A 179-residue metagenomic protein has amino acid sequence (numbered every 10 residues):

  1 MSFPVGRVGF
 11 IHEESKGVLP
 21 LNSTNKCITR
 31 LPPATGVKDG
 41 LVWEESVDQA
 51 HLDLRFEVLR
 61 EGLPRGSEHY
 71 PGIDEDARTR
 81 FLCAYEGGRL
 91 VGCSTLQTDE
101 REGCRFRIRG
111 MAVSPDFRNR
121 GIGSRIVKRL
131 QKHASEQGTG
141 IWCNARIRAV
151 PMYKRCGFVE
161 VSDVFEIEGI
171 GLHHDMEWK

Functional and structural regions predicted by a protein language model:
N22-R89: Short amphipathic alpha-helix that is part of the acyltransferase structural core
R55, Y153, F158: Conserved active-site tyrosine of GNAT-family acetyltransferases
D76-R78, E102, I167-L172: Short acidic/glycine-enriched loop/turn segments that link adjacent beta-strands
C83, R89-D99, R105-A112: Conserved beta-strand in the GNAT
F117, G121-R129: Conserved acetyl-CoA pyrophosphate-binding loop and the N-cap/start of the following alpha-helix in GNAT-like
V127, A134-R146: Conserved GNAT acetyl-CoA-binding A-motif
W142, V159-D175: Conserved catalytic-core motifs of GNAT/GCN5-like acyltransferases
